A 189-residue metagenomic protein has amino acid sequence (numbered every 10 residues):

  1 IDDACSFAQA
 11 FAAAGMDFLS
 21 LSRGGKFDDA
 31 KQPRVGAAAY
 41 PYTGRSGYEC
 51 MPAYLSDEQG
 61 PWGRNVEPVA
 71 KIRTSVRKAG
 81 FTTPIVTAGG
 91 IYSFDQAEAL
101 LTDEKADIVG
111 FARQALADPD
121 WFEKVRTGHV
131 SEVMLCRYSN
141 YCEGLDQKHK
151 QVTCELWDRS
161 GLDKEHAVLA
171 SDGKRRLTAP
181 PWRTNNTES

Functional and structural regions predicted by a protein language model:
I1-S189: Flavin-dependent oxidoreductase catalytic cores
